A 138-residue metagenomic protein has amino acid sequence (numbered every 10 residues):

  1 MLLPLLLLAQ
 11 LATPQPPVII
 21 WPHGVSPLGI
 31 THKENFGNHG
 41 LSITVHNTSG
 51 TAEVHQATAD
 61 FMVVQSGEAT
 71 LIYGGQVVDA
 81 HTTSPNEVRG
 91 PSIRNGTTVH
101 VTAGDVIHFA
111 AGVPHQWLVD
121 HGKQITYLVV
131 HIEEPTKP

Functional and structural regions predicted by a protein language model:
P4-A57, P91, P138: A short, N-terminal "cap"/entry segment at the start of jelly-roll beta-barrel domains of the cupin/DSBH fold
I43, L71-Y73, Y127: Short hydrophobic/aromatic-rich beta-strand segments that constitute the beta-sheet cores of beta-sandwich/beta-barrel
E53, D60-V63, T98-V99, I107: His/acidic/aromatic-lined binding-pocket segments of jelly-roll/cupin-type domains and related regulatory beta-sandwich
V64-H81: Short, solvent-exposed beta-strand-terminating loops
L71, F109, H115-D120: Short beta-strand His + acidic residue motifs that chelate non-heme Fe in jelly-roll/DSBH and cupin folds
Q76, A80-A111: Short acidic-glycine-tyrosine-enriched beta hairpin
G122-P138: A short hydrophobic beta-strand segment most commonly corresponding to one strand of the jelly-roll/cupin
